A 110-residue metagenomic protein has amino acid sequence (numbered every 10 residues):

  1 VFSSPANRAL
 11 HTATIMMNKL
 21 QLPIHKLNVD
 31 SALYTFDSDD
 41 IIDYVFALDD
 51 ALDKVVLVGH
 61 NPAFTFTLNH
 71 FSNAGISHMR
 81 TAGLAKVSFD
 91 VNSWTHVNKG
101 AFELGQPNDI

Functional and structural regions predicted by a protein language model:
V1-D53: Phosphate-coordination/substrate-recognition cap region in phosphate-metabolizing enzymes
N7, L33, N61-P62, D90-V91 (+1 more regions): Short, flexible active-site-adjacent loop segments at beta-strand->alpha-helix junctions, enriched in small/polar
I15-M16, H70-F71, D90: Residue-level signal for well-ordered alpha-helical positions
V45-V56, G100-I110: A polyampholytic, Gly/Pro-enriched intrinsically disordered region
L48-A51, V55-V56, N61-G83: Non-DNA-binding regulatory cores of transcription-related proteins, predominantly C-terminal effector-binding
A74-G105: Domain-level recognition of soluble alpha/beta enzyme cores, biased toward histidine phosphatases/phosphomutases
